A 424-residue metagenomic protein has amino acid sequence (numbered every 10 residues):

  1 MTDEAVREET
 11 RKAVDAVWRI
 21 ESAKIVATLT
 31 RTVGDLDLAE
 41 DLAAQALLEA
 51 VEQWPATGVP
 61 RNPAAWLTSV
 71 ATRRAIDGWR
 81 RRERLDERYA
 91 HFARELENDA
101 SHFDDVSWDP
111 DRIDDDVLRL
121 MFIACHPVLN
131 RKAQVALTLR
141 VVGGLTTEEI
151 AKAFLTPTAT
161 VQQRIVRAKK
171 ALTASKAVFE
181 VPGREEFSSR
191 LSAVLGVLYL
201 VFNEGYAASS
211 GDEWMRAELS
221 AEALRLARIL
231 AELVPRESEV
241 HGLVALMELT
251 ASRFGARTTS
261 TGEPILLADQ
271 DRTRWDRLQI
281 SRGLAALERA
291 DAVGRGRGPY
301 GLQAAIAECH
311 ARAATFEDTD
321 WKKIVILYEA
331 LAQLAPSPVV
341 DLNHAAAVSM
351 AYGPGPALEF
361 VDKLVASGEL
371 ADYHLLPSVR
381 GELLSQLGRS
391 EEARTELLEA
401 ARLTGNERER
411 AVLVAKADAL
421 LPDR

Functional and structural regions predicted by a protein language model:
D3-A27, D37, S188-G196: A short, charge-rich alpha-helical start-of-domain segment used by transcription regulators
V17-L36, E49-Q53, F122, H126 (+2 more regions): Amphipathic, Lys/Arg- and hydrophobic-enriched alpha-helical face
I25, L29, L67, A71-W79: Hydrophobic-face residues of short alpha-helical interaction/recognition segments
D41-L48, R61-R73: Structural recognition of an alpha-helix C-terminal capping motif at a helix-to-coil junction
T72-A90, A174: Arg/Lys-rich amphipathic alpha helix in sigma70-family domain 2
A90-E149, T156-E329: Amphipathic helix-loop-helix modules that constitute alpha-helical solenoid scaffolds
A251, T315-D318, A351-Y352, L387 (+1 more regions): Structural motif corresponding to the intra-repeat A-B loop/turn of tetratricopeptide repeats
